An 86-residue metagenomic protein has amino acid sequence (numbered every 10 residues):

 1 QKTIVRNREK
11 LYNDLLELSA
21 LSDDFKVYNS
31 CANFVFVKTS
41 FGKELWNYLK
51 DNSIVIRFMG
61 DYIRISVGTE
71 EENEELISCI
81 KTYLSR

Functional and structural regions predicted by a protein language model:
Q1-K26: Conserved PLP-dependent catalytic core of the aminotransferase class-I/II
K26-S30, I56-F58: Short beta-strand
N29-A32, N73: A short, structure-level motif marking secondary-structure boundaries and short turns
V35: Conserved beta/loop motifs at nucleotide-recognition and modification sites
K43, Y48-R57, D61-R86: PLP-dependent enzyme catalytic core of the Aspartate aminotransferase-like
